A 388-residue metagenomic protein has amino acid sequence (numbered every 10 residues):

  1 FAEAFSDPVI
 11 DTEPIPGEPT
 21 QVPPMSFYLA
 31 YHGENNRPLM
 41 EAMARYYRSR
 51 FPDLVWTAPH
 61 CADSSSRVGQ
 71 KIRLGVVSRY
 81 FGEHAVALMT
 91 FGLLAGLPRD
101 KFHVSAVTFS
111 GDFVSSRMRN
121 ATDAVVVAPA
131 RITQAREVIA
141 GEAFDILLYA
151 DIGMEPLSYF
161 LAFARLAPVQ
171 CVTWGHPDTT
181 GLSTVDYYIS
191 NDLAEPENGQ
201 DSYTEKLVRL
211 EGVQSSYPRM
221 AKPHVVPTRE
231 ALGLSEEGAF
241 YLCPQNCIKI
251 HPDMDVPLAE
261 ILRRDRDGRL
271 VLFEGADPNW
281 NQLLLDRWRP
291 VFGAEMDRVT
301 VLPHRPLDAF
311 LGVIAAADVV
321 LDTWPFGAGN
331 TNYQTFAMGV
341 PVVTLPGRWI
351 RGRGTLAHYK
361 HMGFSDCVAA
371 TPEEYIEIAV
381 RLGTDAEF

Functional and structural regions predicted by a protein language model:
F1-S235, N246, V256, D286-A294 (+7 more regions): Alpha-helical solenoid repeat scaffolds of the TPR/TPR-like class and their adjacent stem/linker regions that mediate
I72-V76, Y241, L270: Conserved hydrophobic helix-helix packing surfaces used for dimerization/oligomerization
K101-H103, A259-V291: A conserved nucleotide-sugar
M154, K249, P278-N279: Acidic, metal-coordinating catalytic cores used for nucleic-acid/nucleotide bond scission and strand-transfer chemistry
L242-D253: Substrate-binding clefts and catalytic carboxylate motifs of secreted carbohydrate-active enzymes
L321, T335: Donor-sugar nucleotide-binding helix/loop cap in glycosyltransferases
T323-P325: A short structural motif in glycosyltransferase catalytic domains
